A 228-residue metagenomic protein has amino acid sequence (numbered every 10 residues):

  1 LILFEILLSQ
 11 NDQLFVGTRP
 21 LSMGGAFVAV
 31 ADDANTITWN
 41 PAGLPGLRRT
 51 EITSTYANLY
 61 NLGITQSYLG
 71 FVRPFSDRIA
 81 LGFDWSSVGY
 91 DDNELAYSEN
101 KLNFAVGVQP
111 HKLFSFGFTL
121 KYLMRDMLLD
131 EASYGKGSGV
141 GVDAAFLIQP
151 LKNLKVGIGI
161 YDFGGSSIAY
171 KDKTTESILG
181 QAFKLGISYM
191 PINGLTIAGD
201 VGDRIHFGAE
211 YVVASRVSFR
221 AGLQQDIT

Functional and structural regions predicted by a protein language model:
I2-S9: Hydrophobic h-region of N-terminal signal peptides that target proteins for export in Gram-negative bacteria
Q10-T228: Subset of outer-membrane beta-barrel
